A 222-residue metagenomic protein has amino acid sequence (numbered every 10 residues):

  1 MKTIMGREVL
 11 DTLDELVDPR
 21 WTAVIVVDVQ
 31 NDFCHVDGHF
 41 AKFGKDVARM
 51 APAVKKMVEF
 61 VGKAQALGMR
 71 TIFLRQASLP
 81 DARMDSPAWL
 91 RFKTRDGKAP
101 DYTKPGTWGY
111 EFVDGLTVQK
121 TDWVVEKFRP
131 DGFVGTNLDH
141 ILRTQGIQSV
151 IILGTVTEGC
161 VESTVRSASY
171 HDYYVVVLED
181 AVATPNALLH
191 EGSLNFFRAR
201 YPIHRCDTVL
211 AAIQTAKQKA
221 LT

Functional and structural regions predicted by a protein language model:
M1-A23, G62-L67, L79-D85, F92-T222: Active-site-adjacent betaalpha module
R20, G38-A64, M69-F73: A short alpha/beta connector and helix-capping loop motif
A23-F33: Acidic-leg catalytic submotif of subtilisin-like serine proteases
V26, F73, V177: Short beta-strand "acidic-cap" motif of Rossmann-like dinucleotide-binding folds
V29, Q76, D180: Active-site loop/turn elements of alpha/beta-hydrolase fold enzymes, especially the short glycine-/histidine-rich
H35-F40, M84: Short, glycine/acidic-enriched capping/hinge loops at junctions between secondary-structure elements
G38-K45, L90-K98: Short glycine/proline- and charge-enriched loop/turn segments that cap or connect secondary-structure elements
